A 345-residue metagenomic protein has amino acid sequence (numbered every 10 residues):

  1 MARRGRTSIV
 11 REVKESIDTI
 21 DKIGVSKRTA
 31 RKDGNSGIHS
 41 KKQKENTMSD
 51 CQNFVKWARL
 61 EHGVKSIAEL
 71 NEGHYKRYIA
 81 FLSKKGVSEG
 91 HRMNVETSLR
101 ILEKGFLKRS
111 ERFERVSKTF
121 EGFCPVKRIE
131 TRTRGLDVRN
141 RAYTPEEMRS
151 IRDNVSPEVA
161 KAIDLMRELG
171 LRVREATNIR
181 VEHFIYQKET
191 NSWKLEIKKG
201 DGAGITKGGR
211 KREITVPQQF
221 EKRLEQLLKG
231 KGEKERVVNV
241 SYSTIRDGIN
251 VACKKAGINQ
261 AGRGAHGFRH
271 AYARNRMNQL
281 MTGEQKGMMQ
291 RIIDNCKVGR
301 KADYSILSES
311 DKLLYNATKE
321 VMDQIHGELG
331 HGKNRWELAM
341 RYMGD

Functional and structural regions predicted by a protein language model:
K27-T131: N-terminal core-binding DNA-recognition domain of tyrosine recombinases/integrases
V87, K127-R149, I205-Q219, E233: DNA breakage-rejoining catalytic core of tyrosine-based enzymes
Y143-V173, S308-E309, N316-M322: Basic, Lys/Arg- and aromatic-enriched nucleic-acid-binding interface segment
V155-V159, L165-I179, Q279-E284, L329-G332 (+1 more regions): A short, glycine-centered helix-capping/turn motif at helix boundaries that positions DNA-contacting or catalytic
N178-R223: Conserved tyrosine-mediated DNA breakage-rejoining catalytic core shared by Y-recombinases
P217-M281: Active-site/catalytic core of tyrosine-dependent DNA strand-transfer enzymes
Q260-M322: Short basic/aromatic active-site micro-motif
E309-D323, G327-D345: Catalytic-site neighborhood detector that most strongly recognizes the C-terminal catalytic loop/helix of tyrosine
